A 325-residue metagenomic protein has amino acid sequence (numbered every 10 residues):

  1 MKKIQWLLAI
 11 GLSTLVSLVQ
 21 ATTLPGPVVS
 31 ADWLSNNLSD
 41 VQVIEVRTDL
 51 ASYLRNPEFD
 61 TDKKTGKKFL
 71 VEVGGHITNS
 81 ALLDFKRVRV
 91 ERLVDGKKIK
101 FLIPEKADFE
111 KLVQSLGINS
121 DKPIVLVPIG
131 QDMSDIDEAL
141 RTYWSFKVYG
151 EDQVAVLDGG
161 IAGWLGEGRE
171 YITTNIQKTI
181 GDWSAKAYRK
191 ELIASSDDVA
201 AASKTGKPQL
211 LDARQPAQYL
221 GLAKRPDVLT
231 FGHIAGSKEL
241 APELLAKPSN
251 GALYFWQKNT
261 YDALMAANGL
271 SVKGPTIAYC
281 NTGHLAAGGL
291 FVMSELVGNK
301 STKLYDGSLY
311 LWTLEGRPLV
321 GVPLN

Functional and structural regions predicted by a protein language model:
M1-Q5: Positively charged n-region of N-terminal signal peptides that target proteins for export
L7-S17: Bacterial N-terminal signal peptides
A21-N325: Cytosolic catalytic domains that perform sulfur/thiol-centered chemistry
